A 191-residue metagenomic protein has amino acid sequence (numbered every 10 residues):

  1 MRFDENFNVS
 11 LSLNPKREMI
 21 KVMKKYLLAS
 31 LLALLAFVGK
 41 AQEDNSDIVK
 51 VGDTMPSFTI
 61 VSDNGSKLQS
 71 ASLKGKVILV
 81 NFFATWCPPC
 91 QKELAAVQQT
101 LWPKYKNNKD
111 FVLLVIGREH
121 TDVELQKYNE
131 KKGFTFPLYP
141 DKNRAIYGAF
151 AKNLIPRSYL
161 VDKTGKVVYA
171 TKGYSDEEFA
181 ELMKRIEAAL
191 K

Functional and structural regions predicted by a protein language model:
K24-S30: Sec-dependent signal peptide recognition, specifically the positively charged N-region followed immediately by
L31-G39: Hydrophobic h-region of N-terminal signal peptides that target proteins for export in Gram-negative bacteria
Q42-A71: N-terminal "domain-start" segment that seeds a small globular fold
K76-I78, F83-W86, L154: Short pre-active-site segment immediately N-terminal to redox-active cysteine/selenocysteine motifs in thiol-based
K76-V77, K92-V115, E130: Conserved helix-turn-beta segment immediately C-terminal to the redox Cys motif in thioredoxin-like folds
F82-A96: Conserved redox-active cysteine motifs that mediate thiol-disulfide chemistry, especially di-cysteine Cys-X(1-2)-Cys
L114, Q126-K163: Short, internal strand/loop/helix patches that form the active-site neighborhood or redox-interaction surface
L160-K191: Thiol-/selenol-based redox modules, centered on thioredoxin-like and closely related oxidoreductase domains
